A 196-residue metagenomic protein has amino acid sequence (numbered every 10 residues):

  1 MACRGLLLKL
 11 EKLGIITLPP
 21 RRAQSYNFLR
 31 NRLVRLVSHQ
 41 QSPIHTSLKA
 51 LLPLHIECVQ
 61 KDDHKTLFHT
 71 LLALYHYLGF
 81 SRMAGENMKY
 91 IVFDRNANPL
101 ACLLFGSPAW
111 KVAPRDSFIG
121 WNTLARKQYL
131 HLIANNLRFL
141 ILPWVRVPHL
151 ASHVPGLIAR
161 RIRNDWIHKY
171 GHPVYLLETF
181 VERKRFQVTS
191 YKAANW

Functional and structural regions predicted by a protein language model:
M1-L6, L54-W196: Acyl-donor binding region in acyl/amide transferases
R4-G14: Basic amphipathic alpha-helical segments that dock to polyanions
T17-L18: Short beta-strand "wing" residues that participate in macromolecule-binding interfaces
R21-S25: Short, Lys/Arg-rich nucleic-acid/phosphate-binding segment
N27-K61: Conserved N-terminal entry element of GNAT/NAT acetyltransferase domains
